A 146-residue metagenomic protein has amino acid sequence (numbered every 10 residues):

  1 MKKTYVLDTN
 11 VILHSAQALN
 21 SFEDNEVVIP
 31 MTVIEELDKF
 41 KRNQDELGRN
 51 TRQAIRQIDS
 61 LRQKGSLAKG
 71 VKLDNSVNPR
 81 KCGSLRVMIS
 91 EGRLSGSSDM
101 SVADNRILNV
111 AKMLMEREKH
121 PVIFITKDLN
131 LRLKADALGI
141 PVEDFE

Functional and structural regions predicted by a protein language model:
K3-I123, L129-E146: Active-site-proximal, substrate-binding regions of enzyme catalytic domains and RNA-binding/basic surfaces
